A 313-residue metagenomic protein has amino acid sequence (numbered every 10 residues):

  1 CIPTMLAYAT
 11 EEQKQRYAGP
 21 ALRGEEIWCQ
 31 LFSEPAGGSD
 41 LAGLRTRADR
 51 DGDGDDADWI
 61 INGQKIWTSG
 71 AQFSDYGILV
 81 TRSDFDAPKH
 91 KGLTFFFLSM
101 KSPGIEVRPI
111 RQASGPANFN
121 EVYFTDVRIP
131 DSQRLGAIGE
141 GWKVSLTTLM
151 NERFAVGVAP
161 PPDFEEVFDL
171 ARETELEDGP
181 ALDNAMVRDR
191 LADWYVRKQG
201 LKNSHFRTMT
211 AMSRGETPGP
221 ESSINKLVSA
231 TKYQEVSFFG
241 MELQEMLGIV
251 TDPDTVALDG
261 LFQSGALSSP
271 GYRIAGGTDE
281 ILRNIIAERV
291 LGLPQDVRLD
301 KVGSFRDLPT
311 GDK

Functional and structural regions predicted by a protein language model:
C1-E12, G38: N-terminal glycine-rich flavin-associated loop
G24-F32: A short, Trp-centered hydrophobic/proline-enriched beta-strand micro-motif
A36-L44: Active-site-adjacent elements of ketosynthase-type condensing enzymes
T46-R50: A structural signal for short hydrophobic beta-strand segments in well-ordered beta-sheet cores
A57-D58, N62-R108: A short core secondary-structure module
I105-N203, P218, Y272, D307-K313: Glycine-rich beta->alpha junctions and the first turn(s) of the following alpha-helix
W142-T147, E152-G157, L247-K313: Glycine-rich phosphate/cofactor-binding loops in nucleotide/flavin-utilizing enzymes
A185-R188, Q199-T255: C-terminal helix-coil-helix/basic helical segment that borders enzyme active sites and/or dimer interfaces and provides
